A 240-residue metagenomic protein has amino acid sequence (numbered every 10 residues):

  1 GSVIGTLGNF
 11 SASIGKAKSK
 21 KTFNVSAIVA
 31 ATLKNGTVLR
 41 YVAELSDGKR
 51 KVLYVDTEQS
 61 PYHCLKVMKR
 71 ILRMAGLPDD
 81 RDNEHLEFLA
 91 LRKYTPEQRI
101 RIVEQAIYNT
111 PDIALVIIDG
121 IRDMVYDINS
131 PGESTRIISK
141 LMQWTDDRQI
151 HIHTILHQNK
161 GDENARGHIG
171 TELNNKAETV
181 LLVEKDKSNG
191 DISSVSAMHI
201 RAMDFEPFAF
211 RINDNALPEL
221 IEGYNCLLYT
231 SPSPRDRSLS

Functional and structural regions predicted by a protein language model:
G1-I71: The Walker A/P-loop phosphate-binding site
G1-L7, P78, L89-A90, D146: Core recognition of P-loop NTPase motor domains used across DNA-transaction enzymes
A12-K16, T22-F23, G132-P218: Phosphate-binding/switch region of NTP-binding enzymes
S26, A30, K34, E97-Y108 (+1 more regions): Amphipathic, non-transmembrane alpha-helical secondary structure
E44-D47, Y108-T110, W144-R148, N174: Conserved catalytic network of the ASCE P-loop NTPase/AAA+ motor domain
S46-N129: Conserved inter-motif catalytic segment of the P-loop NTP-binding fold
L220-L228: Basic, amphipathic alpha-helix used for nucleic-acid engagement in HTH/winged-helix/SANT-Myb modules and analogous
Y229-D236: Conserved small/polar residues in nucleotide/adenosyl-binding loops
